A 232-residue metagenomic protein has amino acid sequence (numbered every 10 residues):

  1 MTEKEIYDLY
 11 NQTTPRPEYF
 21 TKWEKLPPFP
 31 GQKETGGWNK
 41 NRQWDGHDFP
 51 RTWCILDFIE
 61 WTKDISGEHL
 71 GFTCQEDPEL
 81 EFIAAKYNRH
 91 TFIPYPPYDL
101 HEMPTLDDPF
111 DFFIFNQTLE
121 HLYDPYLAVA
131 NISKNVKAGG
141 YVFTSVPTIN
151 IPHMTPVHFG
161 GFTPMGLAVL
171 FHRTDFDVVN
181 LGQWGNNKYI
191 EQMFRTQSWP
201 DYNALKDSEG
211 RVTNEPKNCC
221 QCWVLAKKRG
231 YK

Functional and structural regions predicted by a protein language model:
M1-F112, Y126, C219-C222, R229-K232: Conserved N-terminal segment of class I S-adenosyl-L-methionine
G46, E120, N214: Short, surface-exposed alpha-helical recognition segments that flank or form part of ligand/macromolecule-binding
G71, F115, T144: Redox-cofactor binding/interface segments in oxidoreductases and associated redox assembly factors
Q75, T118, P147-I149: Beta-hairpin (beta-strand-turn-beta-strand) motif
N88, Y123-L127, N131, K137 (+1 more regions): S-adenosyl-L-methionine-dependent methyltransferase catalytic module, highlighting the catalytic core
M103, N116, M154-T155: Conserved short-loop catalytic and cofactor-binding motifs
T105-L106, S133-N135: Short, charge-rich binding segments
F112-T118: A short beta-strand submotif of the Rossmann-like class I SAM-dependent methyltransferase core that lines
